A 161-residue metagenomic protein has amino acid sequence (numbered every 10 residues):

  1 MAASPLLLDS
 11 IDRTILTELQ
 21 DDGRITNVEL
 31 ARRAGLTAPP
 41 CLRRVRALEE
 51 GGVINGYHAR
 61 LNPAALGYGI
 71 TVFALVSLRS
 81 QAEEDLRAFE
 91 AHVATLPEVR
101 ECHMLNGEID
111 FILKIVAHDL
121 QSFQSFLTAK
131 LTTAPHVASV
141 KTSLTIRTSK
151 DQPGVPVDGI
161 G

Functional and structural regions predicted by a protein language model:
M1-G161: A compositional/biophysical signature of low hydrophobicity enriched in polar/charged and small residues
